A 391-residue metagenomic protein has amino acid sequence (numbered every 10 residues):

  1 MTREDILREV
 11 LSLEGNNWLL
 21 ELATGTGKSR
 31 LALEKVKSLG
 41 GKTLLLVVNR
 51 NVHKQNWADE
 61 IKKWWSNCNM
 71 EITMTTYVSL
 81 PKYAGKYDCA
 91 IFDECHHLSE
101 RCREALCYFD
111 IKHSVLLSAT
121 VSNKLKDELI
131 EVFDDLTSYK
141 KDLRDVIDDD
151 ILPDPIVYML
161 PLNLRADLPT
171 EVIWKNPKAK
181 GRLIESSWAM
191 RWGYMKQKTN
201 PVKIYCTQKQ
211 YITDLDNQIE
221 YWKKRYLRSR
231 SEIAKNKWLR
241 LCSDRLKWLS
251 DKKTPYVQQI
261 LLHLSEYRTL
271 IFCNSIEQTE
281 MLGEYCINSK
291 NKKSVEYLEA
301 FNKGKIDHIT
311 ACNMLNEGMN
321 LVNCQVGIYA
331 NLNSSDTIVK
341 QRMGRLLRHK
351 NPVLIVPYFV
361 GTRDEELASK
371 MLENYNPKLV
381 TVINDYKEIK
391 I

Functional and structural regions predicted by a protein language model:
M1-E21: Conserved pre-motif I regulatory segment
T24-I61, I276-E277: Conserved Walker A/P-loop ATP-binding site and its immediately adjacent core in helicase/helicase-like ATPase domains
V47, N51-K86: Inter-Walker segment of RecA-like/P-loop motor cores
Q55-D59, R268-F272, E277-M319, I338: Conserved helicase ATPase core of P-loop NTP-dependent helicases/translocases
Y87-I91, H308-C312, N316-N333, I338 (+2 more regions): A short beta-strand element within the Helicase C-terminal
H97-V157: Post-DEXD/H (motif II) to motif III coupling segment of the RecA-like Helicase ATP-binding lobe
K140-Y267: Conserved interdomain linker/interface between the two RecA-like ATPase lobes of SF2 helicase motors
R345-E373: Conserved segment of the helicase C-terminal RecA-like domain
